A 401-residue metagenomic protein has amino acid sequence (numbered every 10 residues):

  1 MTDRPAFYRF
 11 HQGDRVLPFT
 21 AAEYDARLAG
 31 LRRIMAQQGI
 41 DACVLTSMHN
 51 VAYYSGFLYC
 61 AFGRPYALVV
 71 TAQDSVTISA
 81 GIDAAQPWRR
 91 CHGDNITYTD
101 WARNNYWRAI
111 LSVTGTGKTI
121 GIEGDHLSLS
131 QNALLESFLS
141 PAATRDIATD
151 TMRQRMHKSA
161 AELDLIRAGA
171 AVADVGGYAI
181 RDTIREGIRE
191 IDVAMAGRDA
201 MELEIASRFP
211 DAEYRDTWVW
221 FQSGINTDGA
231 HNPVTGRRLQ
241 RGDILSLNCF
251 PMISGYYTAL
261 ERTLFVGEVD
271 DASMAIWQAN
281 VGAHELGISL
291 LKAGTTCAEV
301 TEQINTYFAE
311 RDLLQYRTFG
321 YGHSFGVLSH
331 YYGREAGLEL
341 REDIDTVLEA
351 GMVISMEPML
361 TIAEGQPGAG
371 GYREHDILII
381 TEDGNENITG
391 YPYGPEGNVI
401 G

Functional and structural regions predicted by a protein language model:
M1-G401: Active-site neighborhoods and metal-handling regions in enzymes and metal-associated proteins
